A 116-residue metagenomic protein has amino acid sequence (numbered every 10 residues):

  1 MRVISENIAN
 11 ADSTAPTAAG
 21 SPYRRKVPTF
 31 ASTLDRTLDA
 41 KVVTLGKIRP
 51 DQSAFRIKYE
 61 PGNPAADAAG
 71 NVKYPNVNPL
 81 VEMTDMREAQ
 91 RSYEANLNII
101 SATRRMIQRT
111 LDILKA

Functional and structural regions predicted by a protein language model:
M1-A116: Amphipathic alpha-helical polymerization modules
